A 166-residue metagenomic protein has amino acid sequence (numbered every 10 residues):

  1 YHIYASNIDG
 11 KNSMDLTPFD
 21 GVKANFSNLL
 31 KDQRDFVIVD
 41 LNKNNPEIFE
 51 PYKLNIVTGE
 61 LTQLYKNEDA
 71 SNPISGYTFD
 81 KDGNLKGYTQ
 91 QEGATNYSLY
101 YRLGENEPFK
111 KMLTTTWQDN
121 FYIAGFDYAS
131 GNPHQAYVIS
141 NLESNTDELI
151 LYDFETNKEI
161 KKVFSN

Functional and structural regions predicted by a protein language model:
Y1-N166: Beta-propeller folds
